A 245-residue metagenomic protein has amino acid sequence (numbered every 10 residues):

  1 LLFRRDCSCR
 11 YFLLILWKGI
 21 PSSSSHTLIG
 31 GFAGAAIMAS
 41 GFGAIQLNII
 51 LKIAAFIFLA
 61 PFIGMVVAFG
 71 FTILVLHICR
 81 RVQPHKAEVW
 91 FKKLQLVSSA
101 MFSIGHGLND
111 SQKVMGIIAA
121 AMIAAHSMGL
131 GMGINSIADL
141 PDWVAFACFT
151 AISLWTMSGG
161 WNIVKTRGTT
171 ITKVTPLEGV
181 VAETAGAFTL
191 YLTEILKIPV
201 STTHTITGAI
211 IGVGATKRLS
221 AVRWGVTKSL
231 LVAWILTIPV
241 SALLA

Functional and structural regions predicted by a protein language model:
L1-A245: Multi-pass alpha-helical transmembrane bundle typical of ion/small-solute transporters and intramembrane aspartyl
